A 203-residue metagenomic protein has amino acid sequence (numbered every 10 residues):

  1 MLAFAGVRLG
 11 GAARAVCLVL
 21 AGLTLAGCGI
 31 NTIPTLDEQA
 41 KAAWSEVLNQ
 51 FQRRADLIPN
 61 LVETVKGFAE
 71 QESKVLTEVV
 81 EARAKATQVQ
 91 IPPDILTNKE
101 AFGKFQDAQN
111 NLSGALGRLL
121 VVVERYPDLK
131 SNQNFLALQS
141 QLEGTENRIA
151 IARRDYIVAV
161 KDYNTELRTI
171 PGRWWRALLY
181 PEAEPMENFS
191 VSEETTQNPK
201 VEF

Functional and structural regions predicted by a protein language model:
L2-F4, L9, V16-F203: A helix-centric hydrophobic-segment signal that preferentially recognizes long, alpha-helical stretches used
